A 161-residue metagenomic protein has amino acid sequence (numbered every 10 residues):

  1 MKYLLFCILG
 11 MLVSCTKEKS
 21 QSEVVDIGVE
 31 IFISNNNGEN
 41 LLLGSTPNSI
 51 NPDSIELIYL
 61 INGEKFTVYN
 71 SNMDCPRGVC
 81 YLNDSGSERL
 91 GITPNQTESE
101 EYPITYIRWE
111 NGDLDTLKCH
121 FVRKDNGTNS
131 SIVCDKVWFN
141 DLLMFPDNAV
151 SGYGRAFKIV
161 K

Functional and structural regions predicted by a protein language model:
M1-L4: Positively charged n-region of N-terminal signal peptides that target proteins for export
V13-S14: C-terminal motif of bacterial Sec signal peptides marking the signal peptidase cleavage site
E18-V24, P94-Q96: Short, solvent-exposed beta-strand/turn "edge" segments of beta-rich domains on protein surfaces
V25-D26, G44-S54: Short coil-to-beta strand junction motifs in C2/discoidin
V29-I33: A short, amphipathic beta-strand motif
S34-N48: Short amphipathic, basic-aromatic surface patches that mediate peripheral association with negatively charged
S49-E110: Tryptophan-paired
D115-K161: Glycine-rich, aromatic-bearing surface loops/beta-hairpins
